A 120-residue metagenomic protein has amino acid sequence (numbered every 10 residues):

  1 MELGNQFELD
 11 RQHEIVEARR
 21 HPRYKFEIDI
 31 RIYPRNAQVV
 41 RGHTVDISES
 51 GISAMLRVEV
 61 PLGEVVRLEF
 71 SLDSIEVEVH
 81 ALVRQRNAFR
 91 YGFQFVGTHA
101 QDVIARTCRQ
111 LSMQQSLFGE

Functional and structural regions predicted by a protein language model:
M1-D46, T107-E120: N-terminal helix initiation/capping motif
H21, M55-V60: Short, surface-exposed secondary-structure edge patches
I28-Y33, E64-E76: Short conserved beta-strand and strand-loop elements enriched in small hydrophobics with frequent Asp/Gly
N36, S48, Q85-N87, H99: A generic structural motif
Q38, D73-V77, F89: Short acidic/polar mixed-charge low-complexity motifs
G42-H43, V79-R84: Short beta-strand-centered aromatic/proline hotspots
I52-L56, A88-T98: Short, solvent-exposed secondary-structure boundary/capping segments
G92, A100-Q110: A short macromolecule-binding patch
